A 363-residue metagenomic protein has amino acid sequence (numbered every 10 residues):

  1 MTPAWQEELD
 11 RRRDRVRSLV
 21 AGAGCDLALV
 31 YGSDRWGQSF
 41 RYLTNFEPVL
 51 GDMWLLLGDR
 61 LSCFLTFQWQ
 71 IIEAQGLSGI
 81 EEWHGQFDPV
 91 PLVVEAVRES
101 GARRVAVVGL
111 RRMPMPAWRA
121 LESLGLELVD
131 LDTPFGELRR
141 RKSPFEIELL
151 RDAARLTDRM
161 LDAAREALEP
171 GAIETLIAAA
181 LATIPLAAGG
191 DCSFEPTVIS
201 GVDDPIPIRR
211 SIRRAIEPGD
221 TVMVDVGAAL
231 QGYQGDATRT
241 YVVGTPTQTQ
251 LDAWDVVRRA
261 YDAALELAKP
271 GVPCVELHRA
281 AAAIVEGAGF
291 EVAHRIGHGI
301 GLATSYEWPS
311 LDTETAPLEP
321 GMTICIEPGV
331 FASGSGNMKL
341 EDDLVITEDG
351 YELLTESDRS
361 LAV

Functional and structural regions predicted by a protein language model:
M1-V363: Active-site neighborhoods and metal-handling regions in enzymes and metal-associated proteins
